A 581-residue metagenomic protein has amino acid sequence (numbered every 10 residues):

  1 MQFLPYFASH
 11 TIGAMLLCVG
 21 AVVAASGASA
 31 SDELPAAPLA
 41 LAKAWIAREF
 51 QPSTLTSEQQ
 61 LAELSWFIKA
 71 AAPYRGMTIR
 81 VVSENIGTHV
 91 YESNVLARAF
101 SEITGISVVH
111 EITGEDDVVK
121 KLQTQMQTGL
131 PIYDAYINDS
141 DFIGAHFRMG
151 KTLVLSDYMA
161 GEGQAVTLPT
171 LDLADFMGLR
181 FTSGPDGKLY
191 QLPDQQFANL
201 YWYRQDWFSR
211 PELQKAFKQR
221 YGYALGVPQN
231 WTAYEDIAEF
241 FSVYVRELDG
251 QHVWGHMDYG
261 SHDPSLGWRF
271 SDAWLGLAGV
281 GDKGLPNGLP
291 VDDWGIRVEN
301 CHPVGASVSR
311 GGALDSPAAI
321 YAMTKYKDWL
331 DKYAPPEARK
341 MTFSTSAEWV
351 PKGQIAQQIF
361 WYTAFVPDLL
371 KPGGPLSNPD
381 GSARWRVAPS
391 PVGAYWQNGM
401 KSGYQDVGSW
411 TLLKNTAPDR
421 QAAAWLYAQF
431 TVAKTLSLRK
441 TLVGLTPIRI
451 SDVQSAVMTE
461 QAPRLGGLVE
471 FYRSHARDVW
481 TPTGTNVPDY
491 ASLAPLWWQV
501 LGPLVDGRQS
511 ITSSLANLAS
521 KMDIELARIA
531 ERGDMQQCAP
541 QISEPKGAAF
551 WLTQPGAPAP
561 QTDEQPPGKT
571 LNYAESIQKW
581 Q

Functional and structural regions predicted by a protein language model:
L34-P73, S140-L200, R384-P389, Q561-W580: Hinge/lid segment of periplasmic solute-binding proteins
L61-L64, G76-V95, F197: Extracytoplasmic "Venus flytrap"
L64, T78, S382-V392, T441-V505 (+4 more regions): Long, aromatic- and glycine/proline-rich binding clefts that accommodate carbohydrate-like moieties
L64-A70, G87-S107, W202, D206 (+1 more regions): Short, polar/charged alpha-helical segment
R98-D175, R210-E212, A216-K218, W349 (+2 more regions): Extracytoplasmic "Venus flytrap"/periplasmic binding protein-like
S140-K151, S156-A160, F176-Y223, E235 (+3 more regions): Periplasmic solute-binding protein
S183, D331-P336, T345, I355 (+4 more regions): Extracytoplasmic/periplasmic substrate-recognition and gating elements
A233-S242, G276-K340, S390: Glycine-centered hinge/linker elements that transmit conformational signals in sensory and ligand-binding systems
